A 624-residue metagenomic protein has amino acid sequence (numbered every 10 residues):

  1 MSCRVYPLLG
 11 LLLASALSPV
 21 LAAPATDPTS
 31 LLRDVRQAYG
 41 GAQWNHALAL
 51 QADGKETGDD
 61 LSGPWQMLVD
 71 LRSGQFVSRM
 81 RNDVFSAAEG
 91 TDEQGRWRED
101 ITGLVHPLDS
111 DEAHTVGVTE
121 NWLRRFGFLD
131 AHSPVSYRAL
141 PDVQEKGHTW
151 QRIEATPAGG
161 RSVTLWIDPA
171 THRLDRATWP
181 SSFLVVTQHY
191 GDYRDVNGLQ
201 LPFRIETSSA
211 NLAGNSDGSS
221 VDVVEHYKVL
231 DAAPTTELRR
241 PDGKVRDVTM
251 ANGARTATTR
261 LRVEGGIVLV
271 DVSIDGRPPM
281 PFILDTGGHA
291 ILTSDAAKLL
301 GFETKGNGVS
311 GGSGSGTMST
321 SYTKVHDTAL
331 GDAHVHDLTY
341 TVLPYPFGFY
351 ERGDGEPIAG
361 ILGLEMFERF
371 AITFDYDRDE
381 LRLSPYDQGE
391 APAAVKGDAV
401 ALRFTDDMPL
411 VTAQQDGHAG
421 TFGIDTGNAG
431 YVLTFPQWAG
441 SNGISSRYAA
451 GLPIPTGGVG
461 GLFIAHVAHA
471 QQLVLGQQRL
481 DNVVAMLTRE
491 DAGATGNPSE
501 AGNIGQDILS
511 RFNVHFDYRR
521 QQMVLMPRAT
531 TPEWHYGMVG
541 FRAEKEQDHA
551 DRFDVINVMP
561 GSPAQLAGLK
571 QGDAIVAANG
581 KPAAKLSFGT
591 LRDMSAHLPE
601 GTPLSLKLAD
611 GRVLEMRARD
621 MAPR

Functional and structural regions predicted by a protein language model:
M1-R4: N-terminal secretory signal peptides that target proteins for export/translocation
P7-P19: Bacterial N-terminal signal peptides
A23-R33, G95-V163, P169-T171, P180-S181 (+3 more regions): Flexible, processing/modification-adjacent segments and terminal tails in exported/periplasmic/extracellular proteins
S30-L104: N-terminal mature ectodomain segment of secretory-pathway/periplasmic proteins
H46-D53, R72-S78, K146-E154, H172-R176 (+3 more regions): Short, hydrophobic/aromatic-rich segments at coil-to-beta transitions
E56, L140-V143, Y193: Short, solvent-exposed loop/turn elements at beta->coil junctions and helix N-caps that rim active or binding pockets
E56, M80-N82, D100-G103, A155-A158 (+2 more regions): Beta-turn initiation residues at beta-strand->coil junctions
D59, Q66-D70, G117, A158 (+4 more regions): Pepsin/retropepsin-fold aspartyl endopeptidases
